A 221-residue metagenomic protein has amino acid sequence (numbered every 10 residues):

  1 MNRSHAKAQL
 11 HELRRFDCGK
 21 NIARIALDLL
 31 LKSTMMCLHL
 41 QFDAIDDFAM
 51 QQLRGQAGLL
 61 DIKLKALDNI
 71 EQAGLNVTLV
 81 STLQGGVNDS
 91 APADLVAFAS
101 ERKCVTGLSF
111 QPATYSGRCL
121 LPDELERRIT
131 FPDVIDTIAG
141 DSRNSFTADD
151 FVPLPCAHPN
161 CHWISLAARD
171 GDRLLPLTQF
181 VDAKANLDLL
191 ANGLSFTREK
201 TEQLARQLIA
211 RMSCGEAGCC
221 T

Functional and structural regions predicted by a protein language model:
M1-P112: Radical SAM/AdoMet-radical enzyme domain recognition
Q72-T221: Radical SAM enzyme [4Fe-4S]-AdoMet core and its adjacent flexible, acidic and glycine-rich loops/tails across
